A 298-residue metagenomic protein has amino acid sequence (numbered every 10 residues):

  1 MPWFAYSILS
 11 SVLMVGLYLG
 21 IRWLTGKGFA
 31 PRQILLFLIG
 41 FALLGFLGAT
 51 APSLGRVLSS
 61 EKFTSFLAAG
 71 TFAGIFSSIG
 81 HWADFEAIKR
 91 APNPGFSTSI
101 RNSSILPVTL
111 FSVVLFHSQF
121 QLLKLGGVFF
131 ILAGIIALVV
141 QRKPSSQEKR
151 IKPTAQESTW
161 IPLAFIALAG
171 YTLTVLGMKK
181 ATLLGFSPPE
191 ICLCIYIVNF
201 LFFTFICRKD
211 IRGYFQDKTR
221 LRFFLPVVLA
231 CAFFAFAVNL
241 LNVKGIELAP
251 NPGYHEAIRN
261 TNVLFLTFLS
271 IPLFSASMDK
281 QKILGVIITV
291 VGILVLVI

Functional and structural regions predicted by a protein language model:
M1-L9, L106-A169, T174, S277-I298: Juxtamembrane helix-loop boundary signature in multi-pass membrane transporters
M1-N93, V140-F165, L184, I197-L248 (+1 more regions): Membrane-interface interhelical linkers
Y6-S7, I34-L35, P94-T98, F120 (+4 more regions): Alpha-helical transmembrane segments and their helix-entry boundary regions
V12, I75, S103, A133 (+4 more regions): Hydrophobic/aromatic residues within the transmembrane alpha-helices of Major Facilitator Superfamily
L38-I39, T98-R101, K124, V128 (+5 more regions): Residue-level recognition of transmembrane alpha-helices in multi-pass small-molecule transporters/permeases
F41-G48, I100-V114, V198-F202, V238 (+3 more regions): Alpha-helical transmembrane segments of compact multi-pass small-molecule transporters, enriched in specific families
G45-G55, P107-F120, A169-L183, F234-P250 (+1 more regions): Hydrophobic alpha-helical transmembrane segments in multi-pass integral membrane proteins
F66-G74, S118-L132, S187-V198: Alpha-helical transmembrane segments
